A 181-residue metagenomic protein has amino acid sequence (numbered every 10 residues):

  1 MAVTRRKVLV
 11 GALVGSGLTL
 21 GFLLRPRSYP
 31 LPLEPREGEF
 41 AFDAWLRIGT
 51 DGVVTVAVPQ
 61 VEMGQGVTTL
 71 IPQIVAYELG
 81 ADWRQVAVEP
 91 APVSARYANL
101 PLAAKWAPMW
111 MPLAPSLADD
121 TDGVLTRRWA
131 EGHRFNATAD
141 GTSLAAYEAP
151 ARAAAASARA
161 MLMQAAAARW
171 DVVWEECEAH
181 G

Functional and structural regions predicted by a protein language model:
A2-G181: Cofactor-binding beta-sheet edge motifs in enzyme active sites
